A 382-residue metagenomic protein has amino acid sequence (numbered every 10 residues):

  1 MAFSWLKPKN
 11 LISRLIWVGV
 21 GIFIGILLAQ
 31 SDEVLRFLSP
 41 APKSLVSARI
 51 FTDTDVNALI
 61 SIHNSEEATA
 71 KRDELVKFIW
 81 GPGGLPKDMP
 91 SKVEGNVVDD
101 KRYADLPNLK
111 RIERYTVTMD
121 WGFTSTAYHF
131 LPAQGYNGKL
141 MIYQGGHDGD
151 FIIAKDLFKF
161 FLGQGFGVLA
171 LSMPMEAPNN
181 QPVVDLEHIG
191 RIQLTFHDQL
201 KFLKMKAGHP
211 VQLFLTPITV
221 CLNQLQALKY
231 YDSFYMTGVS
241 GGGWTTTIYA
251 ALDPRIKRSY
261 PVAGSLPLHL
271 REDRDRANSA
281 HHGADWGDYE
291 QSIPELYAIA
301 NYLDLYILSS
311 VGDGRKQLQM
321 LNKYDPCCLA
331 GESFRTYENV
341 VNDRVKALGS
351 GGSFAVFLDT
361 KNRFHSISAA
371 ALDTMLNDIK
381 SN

Functional and structural regions predicted by a protein language model:
S13-A29: Hydrophobic membrane-insertion alpha-helices, especially the h-region of bacterial N-terminal signal peptides
L35-K87: N-terminal pre-domain segments of enzymes
M89-Q134: N-terminal cap/lid segment of alpha/beta-hydrolase-fold proteins
A127, N137-G146: Short beta-strand element of the alpha/beta-hydrolase
Q144-T216: Cap/lid segment of the alpha/beta-hydrolase catalytic domain
C221-N278: Primarily recognizes the serine-hydrolase "nucleophile elbow" in alpha/beta-hydrolase and SGNH/GDSL folds
L268-G349: The feature captures the conserved acid-bearing segment of alpha/beta-hydrolase catalytic domains
N339-N382: C-terminal catalytic histidine-bearing segment of alpha/beta-hydrolase fold enzymes
